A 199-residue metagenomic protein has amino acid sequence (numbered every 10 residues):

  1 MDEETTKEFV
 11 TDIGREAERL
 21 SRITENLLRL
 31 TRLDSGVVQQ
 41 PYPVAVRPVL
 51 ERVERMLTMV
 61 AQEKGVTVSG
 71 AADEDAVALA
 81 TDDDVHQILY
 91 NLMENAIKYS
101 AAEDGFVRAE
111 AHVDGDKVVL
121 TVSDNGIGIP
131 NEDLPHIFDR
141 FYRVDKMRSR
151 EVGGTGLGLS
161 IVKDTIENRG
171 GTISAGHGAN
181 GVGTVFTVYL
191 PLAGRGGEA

Functional and structural regions predicted by a protein language model:
R15-L20: Short alpha-helical segment of the dimerization/phosphotransfer core of two-component systems
Y42-P43, Q62, T67-A76: Conserved catalytic submotifs in the C-terminal HATPase_c
Y42-T58: A conserved beta-strand-to-alpha-helix junction within the catalytic ATP-binding
A96-I97: Short helix-loop "hinge" at the ATP-lid/N-box region of the Bergerat-fold HATPase_c
D104-D116: Short beta-strand/loop element within the Bergerat-fold HATPase_c
I129-R143: Short conserved segment of the HATPase_c
G170-T172: Conserved glycine-rich
